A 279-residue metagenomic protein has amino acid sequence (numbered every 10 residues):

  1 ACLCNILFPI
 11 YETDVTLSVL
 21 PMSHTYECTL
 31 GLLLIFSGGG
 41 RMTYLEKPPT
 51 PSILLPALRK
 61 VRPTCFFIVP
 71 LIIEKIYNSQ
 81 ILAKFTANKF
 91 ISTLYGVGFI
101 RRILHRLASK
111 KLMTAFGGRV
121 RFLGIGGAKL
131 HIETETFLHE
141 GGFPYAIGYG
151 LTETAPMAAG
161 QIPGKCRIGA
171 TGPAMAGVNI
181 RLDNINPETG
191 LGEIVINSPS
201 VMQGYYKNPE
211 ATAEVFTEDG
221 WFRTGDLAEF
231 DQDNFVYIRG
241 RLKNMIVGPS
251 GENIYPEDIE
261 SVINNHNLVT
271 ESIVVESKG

Functional and structural regions predicted by a protein language model:
C2-V15, M22-K110, R119: Conserved AMP-binding/adenylation subdomain of ANL enzymes
T13, R119-V120, L191, E218: Phosphate-coordination loops involved in phosphoryl transfer and adenosine-cofactor binding
P63-F67, Y77-C166, V269-T270: Gly/Ser/Thr-rich phosphate-binding loop
G127, G150, G172, D226 (+1 more regions): Active-site glycine-centered loops adjacent to acidic/histidine catalytic or metal-binding residues that shape
E135, H139-Y206: Conserved mid-sequence domains
A174, R181, E188-G248: Conserved ATP-binding/catalytic segment of the ANL
G225-L227, Q232, H266-G279: C-terminal boundary motif of the adenylate-forming
